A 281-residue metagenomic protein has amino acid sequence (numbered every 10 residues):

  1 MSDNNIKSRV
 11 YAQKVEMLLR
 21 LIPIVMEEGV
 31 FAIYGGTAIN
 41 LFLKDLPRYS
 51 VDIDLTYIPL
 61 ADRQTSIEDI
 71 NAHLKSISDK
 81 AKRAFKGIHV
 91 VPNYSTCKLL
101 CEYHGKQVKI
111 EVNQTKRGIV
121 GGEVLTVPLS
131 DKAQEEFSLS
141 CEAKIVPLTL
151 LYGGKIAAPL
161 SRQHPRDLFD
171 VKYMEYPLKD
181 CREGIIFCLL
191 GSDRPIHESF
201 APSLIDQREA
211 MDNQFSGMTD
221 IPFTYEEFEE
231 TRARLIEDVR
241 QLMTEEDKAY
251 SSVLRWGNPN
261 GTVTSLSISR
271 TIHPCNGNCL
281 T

Functional and structural regions predicted by a protein language model:
M1-F31, L41-Y49, I53, Y57-T281: Structured mid-to-C-terminal alpha-helical surface segments
G36: Active-site glycine-centered loops adjacent to acidic/histidine catalytic or metal-binding residues that shape
